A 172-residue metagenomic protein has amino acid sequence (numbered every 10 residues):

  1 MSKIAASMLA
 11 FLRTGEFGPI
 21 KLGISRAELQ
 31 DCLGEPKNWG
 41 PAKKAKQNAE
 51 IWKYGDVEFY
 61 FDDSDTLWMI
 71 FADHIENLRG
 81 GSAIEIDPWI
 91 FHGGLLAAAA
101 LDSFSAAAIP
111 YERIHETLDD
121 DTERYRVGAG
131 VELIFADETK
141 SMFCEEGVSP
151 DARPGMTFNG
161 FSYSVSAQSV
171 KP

Functional and structural regions predicted by a protein language model:
M1-P172: Short helix/turn-capping signatures at newly exposed starts of structured segments
